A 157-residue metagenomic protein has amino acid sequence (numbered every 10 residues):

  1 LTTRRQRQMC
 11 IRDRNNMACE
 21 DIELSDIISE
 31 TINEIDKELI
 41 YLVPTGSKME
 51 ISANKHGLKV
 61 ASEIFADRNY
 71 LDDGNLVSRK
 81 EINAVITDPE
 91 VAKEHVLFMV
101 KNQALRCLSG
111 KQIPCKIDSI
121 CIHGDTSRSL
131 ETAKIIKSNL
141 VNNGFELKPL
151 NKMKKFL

Functional and structural regions predicted by a protein language model:
L1-I11: Single conserved hydrophobic/aromatic residue that forms the stacking wall/gate of nucleotide- or nucleobase-binding
A18-E20, I32, K37-T45: Catalytic beta/alpha-barrel core
D21-I27: Charged helix-capping and loop-helix junction motifs
K37-I40, L58, K116-D118: Short, well-ordered coil/turn segments that N-cap beta-strands
E38, Q103-P114, E146-M153: Flexible, glycine/charged-enriched surface loops at secondary-structure junctions
V43-A104: Active-site rim beta-loop-alpha module in soluble metabolic enzymes
I122: Conserved, mostly hydrophobic/aromatic
A133-L157: C-terminal domain-boundary segment and adjacent tail
